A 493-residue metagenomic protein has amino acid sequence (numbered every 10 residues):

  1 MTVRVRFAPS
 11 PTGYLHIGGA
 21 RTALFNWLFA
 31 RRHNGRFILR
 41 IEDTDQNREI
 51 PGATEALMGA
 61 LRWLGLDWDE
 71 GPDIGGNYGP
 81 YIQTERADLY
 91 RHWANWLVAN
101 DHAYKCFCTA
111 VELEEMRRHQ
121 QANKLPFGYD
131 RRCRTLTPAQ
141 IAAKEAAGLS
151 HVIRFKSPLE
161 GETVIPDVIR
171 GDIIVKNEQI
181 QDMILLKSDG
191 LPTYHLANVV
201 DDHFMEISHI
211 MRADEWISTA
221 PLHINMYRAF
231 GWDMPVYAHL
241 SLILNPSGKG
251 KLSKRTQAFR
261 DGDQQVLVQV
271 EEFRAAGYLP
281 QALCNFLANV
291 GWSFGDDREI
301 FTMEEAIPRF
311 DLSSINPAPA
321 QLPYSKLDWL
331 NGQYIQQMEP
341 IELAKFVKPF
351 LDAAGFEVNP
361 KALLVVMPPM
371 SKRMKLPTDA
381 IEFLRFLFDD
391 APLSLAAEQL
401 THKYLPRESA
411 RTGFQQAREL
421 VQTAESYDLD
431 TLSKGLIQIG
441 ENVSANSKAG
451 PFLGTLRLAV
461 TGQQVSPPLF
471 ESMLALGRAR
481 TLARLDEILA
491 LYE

Functional and structural regions predicted by a protein language model:
M1-A122, T219-A229, A282: N-terminal Rossmann-like or analogous alpha/beta NTP/dinucleotide-binding catalytic cores that position adenine
R6-P11, L39-D43, M205-I210, L267-V270 (+2 more regions): Glycine- and acidic
N26, L57, L97, D101 (+8 more regions): Residue-level signal for inorganic ion chemistry
E49, R86-L89, A275, P319 (+4 more regions): Secondary-structure capping and boundary motifs in well-ordered enzyme cores
Y104-K105, T109-K254, Q269, F294 (+1 more regions): Active-site cores that bind ATP or allylic diphosphates and position pyrophosphate for catalysis
F230-L395, T461-E493: Catalytic adenosine-cofactor/nucleotide-binding cores of aminoacyl-tRNA synthetases and other
T401-L436: Long, amphipathic alpha-helical coiled-coil segments characteristic of histidine-phosphotransfer scaffolds
D428-L476, R480: Helix-rich, typically C-terminal accessory recognition domains appended to large enzymatic cores
